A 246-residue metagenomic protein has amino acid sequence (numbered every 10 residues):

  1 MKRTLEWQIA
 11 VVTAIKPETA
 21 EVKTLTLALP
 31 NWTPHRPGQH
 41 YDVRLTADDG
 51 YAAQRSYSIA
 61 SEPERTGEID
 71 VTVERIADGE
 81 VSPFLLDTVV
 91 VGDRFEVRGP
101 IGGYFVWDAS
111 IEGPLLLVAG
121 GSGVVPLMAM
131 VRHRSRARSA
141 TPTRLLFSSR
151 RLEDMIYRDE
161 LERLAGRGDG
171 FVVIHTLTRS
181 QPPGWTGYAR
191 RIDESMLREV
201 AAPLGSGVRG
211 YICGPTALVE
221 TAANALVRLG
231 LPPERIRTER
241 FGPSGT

Functional and structural regions predicted by a protein language model:
M1-D93, S149-R151, T176-S180: Ferredoxin-reductase
K2-E6, T141-T246: Reductase modules of NAD(P)H-dependent flavoproteins
G38, G123, P215: Short, conserved phosphate/pyrophosphate- and ester-handling motifs at nucleotide-, phospho-/glycolipid
P100-I111: A short, basic/flexible loop-to-alpha-helix module at the beginning of a structural domain
L116-L117, Y211: Conserved beta-strand elements of the Class I
S122-L127, L218: Hydrophobic/small residue at the entry helix of a nucleotide-binding pocket
P126-R136: Histidine-anchored nucleotide/phosphate-binding helix
